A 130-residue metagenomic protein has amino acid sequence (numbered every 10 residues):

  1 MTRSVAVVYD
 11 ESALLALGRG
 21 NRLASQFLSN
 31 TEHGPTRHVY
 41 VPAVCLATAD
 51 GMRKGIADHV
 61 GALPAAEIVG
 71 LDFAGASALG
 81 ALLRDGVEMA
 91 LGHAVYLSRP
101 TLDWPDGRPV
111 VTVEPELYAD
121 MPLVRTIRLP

Functional and structural regions predicted by a protein language model:
M1-Y40, D50-A62: Short, well-structured N-terminal submotif of metal-dependent ribonuclease cores
T2, D103-P130: Acidic, PIN/NYN-like endoribonuclease modules and their adjacent C-terminal/linker elements
Y9-D10, Y40-A43, E88-L91, V113-E114 (+1 more regions): Histidine- and aromatic-rich ligand-binding microenvironments
A13-L15, L46-A49, A76, Y118: A generic structural signal for short hydrophobic patches within well-formed alpha-helices
G20-N21, M52, L82, M121-V124: Residue-level signal for well-ordered alpha-helical positions
A24-F27, C45, I56, G75 (+2 more regions): Amphipathic alpha-helical interface surfaces
E67-D72, T126-P130: Short acidic-hydrophobic, aromatic-tinged amphipathic segments that line or gate anion-handling sites
I68-P115: Active-site neighborhoods of divalent-metal-dependent phosphate/nucleic-acid chemistry enzymes
